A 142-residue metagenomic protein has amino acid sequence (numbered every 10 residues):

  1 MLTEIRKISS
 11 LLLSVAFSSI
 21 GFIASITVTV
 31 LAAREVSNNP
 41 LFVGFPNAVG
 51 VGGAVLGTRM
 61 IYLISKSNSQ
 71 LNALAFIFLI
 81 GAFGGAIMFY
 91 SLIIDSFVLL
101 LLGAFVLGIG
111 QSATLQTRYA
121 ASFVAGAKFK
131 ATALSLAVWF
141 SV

Functional and structural regions predicted by a protein language model:
M1-G52: Helix-loop boundary and gating motifs at the non-cytosolic
A16, F97-S112: Hydrophobic core of transmembrane alpha-helices in multi-pass small-molecule transporters, especially MFS/SLC-type
G21, G53-G57, G110, S141: MFS transmembrane alpha-helix packing/gate-lining sites
T29-L31, S112-A125: Intracellular juxtamembrane helix-capping segments at the cytosolic ends of symmetry-related transmembrane helices
G52-G53, T132-V142: Glycine-rich segments within core transmembrane alpha-helices of 12-TM secondary carriers
G57-Q70: Helix-to-loop junctions at the C-terminal end of transmembrane segments in multipass secondary transporters
L71-I77, L100: Primarily marks hydrophobic transmembrane alpha-helices of the MFS/SLC 12-helix fold
L79-I94: C-terminal ends and interior cores of transmembrane alpha-helices in multi-pass membrane transporters/permeases
